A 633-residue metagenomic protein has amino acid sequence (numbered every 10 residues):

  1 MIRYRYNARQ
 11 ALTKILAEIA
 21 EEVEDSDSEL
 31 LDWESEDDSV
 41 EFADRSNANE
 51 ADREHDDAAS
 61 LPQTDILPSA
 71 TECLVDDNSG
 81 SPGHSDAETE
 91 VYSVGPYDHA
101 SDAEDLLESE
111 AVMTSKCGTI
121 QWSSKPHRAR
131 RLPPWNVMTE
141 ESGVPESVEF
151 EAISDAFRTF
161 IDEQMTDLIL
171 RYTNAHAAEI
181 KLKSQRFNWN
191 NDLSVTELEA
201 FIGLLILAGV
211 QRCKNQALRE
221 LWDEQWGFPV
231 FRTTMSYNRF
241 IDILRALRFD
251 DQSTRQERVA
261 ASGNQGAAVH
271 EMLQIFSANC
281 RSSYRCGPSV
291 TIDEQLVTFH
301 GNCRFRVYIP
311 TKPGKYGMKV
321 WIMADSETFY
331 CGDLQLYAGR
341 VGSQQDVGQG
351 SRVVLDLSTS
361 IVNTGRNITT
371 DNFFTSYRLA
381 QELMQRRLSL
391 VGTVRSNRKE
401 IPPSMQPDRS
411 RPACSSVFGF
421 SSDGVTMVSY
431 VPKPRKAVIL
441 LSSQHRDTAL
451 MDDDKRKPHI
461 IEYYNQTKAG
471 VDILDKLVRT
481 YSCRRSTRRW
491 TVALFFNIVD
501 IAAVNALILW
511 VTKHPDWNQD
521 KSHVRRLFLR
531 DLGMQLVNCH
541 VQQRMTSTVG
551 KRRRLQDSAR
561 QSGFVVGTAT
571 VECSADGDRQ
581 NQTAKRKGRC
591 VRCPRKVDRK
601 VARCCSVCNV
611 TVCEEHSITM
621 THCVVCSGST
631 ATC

Functional and structural regions predicted by a protein language model:
I2-Q381, R387-S389, T393-R398, H445 (+10 more regions): N-terminal initiation segments
Y97, E110-T139, V144, V148-E151 (+4 more regions): An anionic, glycine-rich sequence signature occurring as long contiguous blocks
Q216-A217, C303-R304, L334-Y337, A380-M384 (+8 more regions): Short coil/turn segments at secondary-structure boundaries
I322, K436, L440, I508-V511 (+1 more regions): Catalytic cores of PAPS-dependent sulfotransferases and nucleotide-sugar/CMP/GDP-dependent glycosyltransferases
A338-G339, S351, S360, R386-R387 (+4 more regions): Extended, composition-driven regions rather than compact fold-specific motifs
R340-S343, E400, A449, T621-C623: A short local loop/turn or secondary-structure capping micro-motif enriched for an aromatic residue
A493, V504-E572, D576-R579, V612 (+1 more regions): Pan-eukaryotic secretory-pathway lumenal catalytic ectodomains of glycan-active enzymes
R554, S558-C633: Cys/His-rich Zn2+-binding "zinc-finger" mini-domains, especially FYVE domains and B-box/RING-like TRIM modules
